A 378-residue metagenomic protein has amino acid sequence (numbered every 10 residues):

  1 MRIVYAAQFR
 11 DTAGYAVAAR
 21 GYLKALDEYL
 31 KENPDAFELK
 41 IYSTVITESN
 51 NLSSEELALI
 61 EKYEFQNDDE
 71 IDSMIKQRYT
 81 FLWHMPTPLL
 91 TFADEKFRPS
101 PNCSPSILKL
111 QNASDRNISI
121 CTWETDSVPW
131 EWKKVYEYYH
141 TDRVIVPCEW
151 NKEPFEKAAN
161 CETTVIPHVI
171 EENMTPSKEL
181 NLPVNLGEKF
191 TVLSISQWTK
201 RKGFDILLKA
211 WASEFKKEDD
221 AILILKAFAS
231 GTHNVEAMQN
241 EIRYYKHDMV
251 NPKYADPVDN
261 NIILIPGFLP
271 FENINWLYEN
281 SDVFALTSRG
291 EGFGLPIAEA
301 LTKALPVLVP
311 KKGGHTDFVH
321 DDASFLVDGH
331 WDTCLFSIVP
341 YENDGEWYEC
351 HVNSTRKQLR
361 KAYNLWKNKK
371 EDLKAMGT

Functional and structural regions predicted by a protein language model:
V4, N185-K202, L208-W211, L223-L225: Conserved donor-binding/catalytic core segment of Leloir-type glycosyltransferases
V4-A6, S49-N160, N273: Extended catalytic core of nucleotide-activated donor transferases of GT-like folds
W130-E131, V169-E188: Acidic anion/phosphate-binding donor-loop and adjacent secondary structure in glycosyltransferase catalytic cores
V235-E272: Nucleotide-activated donor-binding/catalytic signature segment of Leloir-type glycosyltransferases, i.e., the conserved
F271, N275-S281: Short alpha-helical donor nucleotide-sugar binding micro-motif in glycosyltransferases
R289: Aromatic "clamp/platform" in nucleotide-sugar-dependent glycosyltransferases that forms part of the donor/acceptor
P306-V309, V319, F325-V327: Short hydrophobic beta-strand element within catalytic cores of glycosyltransferases and related nucleotide-activated
